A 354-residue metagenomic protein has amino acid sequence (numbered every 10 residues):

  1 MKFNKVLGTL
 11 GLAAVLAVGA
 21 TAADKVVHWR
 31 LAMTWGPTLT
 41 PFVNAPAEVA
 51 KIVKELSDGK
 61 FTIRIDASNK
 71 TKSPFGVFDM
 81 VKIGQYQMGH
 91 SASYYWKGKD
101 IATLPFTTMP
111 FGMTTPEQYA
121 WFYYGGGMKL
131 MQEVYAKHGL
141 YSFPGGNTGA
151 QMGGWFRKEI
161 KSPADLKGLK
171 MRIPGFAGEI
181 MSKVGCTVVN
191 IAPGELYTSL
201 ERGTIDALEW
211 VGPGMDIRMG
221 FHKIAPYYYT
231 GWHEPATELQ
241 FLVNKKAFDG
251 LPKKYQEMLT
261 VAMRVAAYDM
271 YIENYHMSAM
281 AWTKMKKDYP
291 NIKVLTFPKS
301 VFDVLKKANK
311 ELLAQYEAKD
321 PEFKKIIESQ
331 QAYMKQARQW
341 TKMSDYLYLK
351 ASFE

Functional and structural regions predicted by a protein language model:
M1-H28, Y348-E354: Short, low-complexity disordered leader/linker segments with a strong preference for bacterial N-terminal type II
A23-Q118, M128-E354: N-terminal secretory/targeting leader peptides
Y123-G127: Core domains of carbohydrate- and sulfate-ester-processing enzymes
